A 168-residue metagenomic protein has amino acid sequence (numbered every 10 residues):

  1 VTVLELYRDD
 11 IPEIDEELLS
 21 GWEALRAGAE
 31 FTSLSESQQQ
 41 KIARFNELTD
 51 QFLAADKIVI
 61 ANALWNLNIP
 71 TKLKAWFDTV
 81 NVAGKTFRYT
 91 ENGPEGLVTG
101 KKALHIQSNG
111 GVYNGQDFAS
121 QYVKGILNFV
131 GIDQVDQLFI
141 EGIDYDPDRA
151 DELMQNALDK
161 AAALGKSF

Functional and structural regions predicted by a protein language model:
V1-N62, L67-D78, D159-F168: N-terminal beta1-alpha1-beta2 submodule of the flavodoxin-like/Rossmannoid cofactor-binding fold
T2-L4, V59, L104-I106, D136-L138: Hydrophobic/aromatic beta-strand patches that form the interior of the parallel beta-sheet core in alpha/beta enzyme
Q38-I42, K85, M154: A conditional alpha-helix N-cap/helix-loop micro-motif detector
R44-E47, Y89-G93: A generic local structural motif
L64, N109-G111, E141: Residue-level signal for short, function-critical loop segments
L73, F77-N92: Conserved nucleotide-sugar donor-interacting segment of glycosyltransferase catalytic cores, predominantly GT-B
T90-G131: Short, glycine-/small-residue-rich phosphate/pyrophosphate-handling segment
N114-F168: Glycine-rich phosphate/pyrophosphate-binding loop and the adjoining helix
